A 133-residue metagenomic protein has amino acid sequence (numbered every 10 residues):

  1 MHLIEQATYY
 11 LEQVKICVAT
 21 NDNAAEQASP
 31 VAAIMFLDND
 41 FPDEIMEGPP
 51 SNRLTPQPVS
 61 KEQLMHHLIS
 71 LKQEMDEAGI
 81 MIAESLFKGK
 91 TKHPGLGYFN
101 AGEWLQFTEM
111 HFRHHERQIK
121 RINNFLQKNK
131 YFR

Functional and structural regions predicted by a protein language model:
M1-L37, M81, S85-R133: Short, contiguous alpha-helical
A33-L86: Acidic/histidine-rich alpha-helical segments that form the ligand environment of transition-metal centers
